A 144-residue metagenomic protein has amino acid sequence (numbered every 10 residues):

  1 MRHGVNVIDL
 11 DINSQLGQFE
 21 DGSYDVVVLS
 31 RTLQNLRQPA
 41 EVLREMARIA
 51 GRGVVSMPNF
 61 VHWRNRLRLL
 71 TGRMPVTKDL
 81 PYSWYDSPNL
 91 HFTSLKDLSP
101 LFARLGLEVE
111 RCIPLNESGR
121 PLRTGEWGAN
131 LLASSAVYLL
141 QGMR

Functional and structural regions predicted by a protein language model:
R2-N6, R48-G53: Short glycine/proline-enriched coil/turn segments at helix->beta-strand junctions
H3-F19: Conserved SAM-binding strand-loop segment of SAM-dependent methyltransferases
G4-I8, D25-V28, L70-M74, G128-N130: Short, hinge-like loop/turn segments at secondary-structure boundaries
S14, Q34, H62: Active-site micro-motifs of SAM-dependent methyltransferase domains
G22-S23, I49: Alpha-helix C-terminal capping/helix-to-coil transition sites in glycosyltransferase folds
D25-Q38, M57: A short SAM/SAH-binding and catalytic strip from SAM-dependent methyltransferases
E41-E45, R52-R144: S-adenosyl-L-methionine-dependent methyltransferase catalytic module, highlighting the catalytic core
